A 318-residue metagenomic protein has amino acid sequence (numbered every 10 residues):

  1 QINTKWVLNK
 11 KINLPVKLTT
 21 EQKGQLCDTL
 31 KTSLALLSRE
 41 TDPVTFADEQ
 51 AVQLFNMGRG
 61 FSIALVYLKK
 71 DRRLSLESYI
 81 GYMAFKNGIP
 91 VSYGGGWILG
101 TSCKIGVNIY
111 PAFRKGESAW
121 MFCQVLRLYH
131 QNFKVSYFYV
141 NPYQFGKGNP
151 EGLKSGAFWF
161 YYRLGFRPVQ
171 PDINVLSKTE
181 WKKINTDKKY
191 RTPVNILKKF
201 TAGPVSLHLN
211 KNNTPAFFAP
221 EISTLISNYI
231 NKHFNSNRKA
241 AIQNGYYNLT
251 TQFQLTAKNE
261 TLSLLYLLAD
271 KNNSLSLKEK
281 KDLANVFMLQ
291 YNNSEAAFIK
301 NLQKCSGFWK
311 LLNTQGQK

Functional and structural regions predicted by a protein language model:
Q1-L8: Long amphipathic alpha-helical coiled-coil/heptad-repeat bundle
K11-R114, C123, R127-F133, L267-N272 (+3 more regions): A conserved beta-strand-loop-helix scaffold within acyl/acetyltransferase catalytic domains
I98-I173, K178: Acyl-donor binding region in acyl/amide transferases
L153-S155, K183-D187: Short low-complexity, flexible loop/linker segments enriched in glycine and/or proline with clustered acidic
V175-N185, K198: Extended amphipathic alpha-helical segments with heptad-repeat/coiled-coil character used for oligomerization, fusion
T186-K318: Long, compositionally biased intrinsically disordered regions
